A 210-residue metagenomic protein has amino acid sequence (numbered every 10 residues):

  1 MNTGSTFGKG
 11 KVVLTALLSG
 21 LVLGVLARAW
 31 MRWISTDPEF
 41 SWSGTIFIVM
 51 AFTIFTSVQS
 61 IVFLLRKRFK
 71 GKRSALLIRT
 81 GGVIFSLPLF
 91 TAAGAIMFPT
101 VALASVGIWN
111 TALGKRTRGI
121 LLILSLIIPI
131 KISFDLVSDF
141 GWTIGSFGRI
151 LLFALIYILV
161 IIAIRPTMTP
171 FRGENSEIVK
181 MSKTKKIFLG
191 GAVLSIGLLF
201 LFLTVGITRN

Functional and structural regions predicted by a protein language model:
M1-T80, L87-L89, L203-N210: N-terminal topogenic module of multi-pass integral membrane proteins
T3-G8, F63-S74, N110-T117, F171-K183: Membrane-interface helix-boundary motifs at transmembrane edges
K11, V106-L122, L159-E174, F200: Membrane-water interface at the C-terminal end of transmembrane alpha helices
L26-R32, T36, I48, L124-L155: Membrane-embedded alpha-helical hairpins and interfacial helices in multi-pass inner-membrane proteins
S43-F55, L87-A102, I144-L159: Alpha-helical transmembrane segments of polytopic membrane proteins
I84-T143: Membrane-proximal helix-loop-helix units in multi-pass membrane proteins
V137-K186: C-terminal, well-folded lobe of enzymatic/effector domains
T184-I207: Final/C-terminal transmembrane alpha-helix of multipass membrane proteins
